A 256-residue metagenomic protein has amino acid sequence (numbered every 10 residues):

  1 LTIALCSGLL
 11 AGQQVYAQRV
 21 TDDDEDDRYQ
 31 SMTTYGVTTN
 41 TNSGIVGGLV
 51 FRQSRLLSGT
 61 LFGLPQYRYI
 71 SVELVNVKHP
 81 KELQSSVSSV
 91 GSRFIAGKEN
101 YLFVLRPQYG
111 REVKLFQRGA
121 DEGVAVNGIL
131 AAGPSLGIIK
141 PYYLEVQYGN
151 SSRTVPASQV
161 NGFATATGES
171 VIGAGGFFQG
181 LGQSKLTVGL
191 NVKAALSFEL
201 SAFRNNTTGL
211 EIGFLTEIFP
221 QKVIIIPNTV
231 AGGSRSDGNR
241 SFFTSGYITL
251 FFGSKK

Functional and structural regions predicted by a protein language model:
L1-D23, F252: Bacterial Sec-dependent N-terminal signal peptides
R19-S31, L56-Y67, F116-V126, L200-L210 (+1 more regions): Short loop/turn motifs that connect adjacent beta-strands in outer-membrane beta-barrel proteins
E25-M32, Q84-S92, G168-F177, Q221: Flexible, solvent-exposed coil segments and beta strand-coil junctions, predominantly the extracellular/periplasmic
S31-T33, S43-G47, Q66-R68, Y101-L105 (+4 more regions): Residues that define the transmembrane beta-barrel architecture of outer-membrane proteins
V37-T39, L49-Q53, P107-V113, A132-L136 (+3 more regions): Residues on the lipid-exposed face of transmembrane beta-strands in outer-membrane beta-barrel proteins
V46-K78: N-terminal, post-signal-peptide region of Sec/Tat-exported proteins
V72-V104, E112, F116-D121: Outer-membrane beta-barrel translocator/channel fold
I129-E211, L215-N239, F252-K256: Outer-membrane beta-barrel transmembrane domain signature
